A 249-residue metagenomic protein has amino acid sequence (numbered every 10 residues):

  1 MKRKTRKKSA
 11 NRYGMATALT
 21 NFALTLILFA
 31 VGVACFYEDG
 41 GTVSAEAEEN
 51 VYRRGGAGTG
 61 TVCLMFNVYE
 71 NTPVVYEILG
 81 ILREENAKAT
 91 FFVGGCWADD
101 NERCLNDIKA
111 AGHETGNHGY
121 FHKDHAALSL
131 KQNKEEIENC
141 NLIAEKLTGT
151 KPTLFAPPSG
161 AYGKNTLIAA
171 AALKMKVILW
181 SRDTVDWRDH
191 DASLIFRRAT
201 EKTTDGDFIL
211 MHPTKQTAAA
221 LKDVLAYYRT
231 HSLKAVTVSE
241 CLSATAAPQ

Functional and structural regions predicted by a protein language model:
M1-M65, G80-T90, T204-Q249: Terminal accessory/targeting
G40-A126, Q132, E136, I143-K146 (+3 more regions): Active-site beta->alpha N-cap acidic-glycine motif
E77, D99, K123-Q249: Catalytic domains of cell-wall/extracellular-matrix polysaccharide-remodeling enzymes, centered on de-N-acetylation
